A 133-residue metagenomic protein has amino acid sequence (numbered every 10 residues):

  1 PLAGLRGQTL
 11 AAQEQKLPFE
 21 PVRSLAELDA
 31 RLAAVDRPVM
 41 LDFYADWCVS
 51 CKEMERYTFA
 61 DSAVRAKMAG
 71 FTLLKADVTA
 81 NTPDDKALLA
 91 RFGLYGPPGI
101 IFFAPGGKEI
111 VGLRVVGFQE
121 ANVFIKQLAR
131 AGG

Functional and structural regions predicted by a protein language model:
P1-T72, A76-G133: Proteins that catalyze or organize thiol-disulfide redox chemistry and the adjacent proteostasis machinery handling
